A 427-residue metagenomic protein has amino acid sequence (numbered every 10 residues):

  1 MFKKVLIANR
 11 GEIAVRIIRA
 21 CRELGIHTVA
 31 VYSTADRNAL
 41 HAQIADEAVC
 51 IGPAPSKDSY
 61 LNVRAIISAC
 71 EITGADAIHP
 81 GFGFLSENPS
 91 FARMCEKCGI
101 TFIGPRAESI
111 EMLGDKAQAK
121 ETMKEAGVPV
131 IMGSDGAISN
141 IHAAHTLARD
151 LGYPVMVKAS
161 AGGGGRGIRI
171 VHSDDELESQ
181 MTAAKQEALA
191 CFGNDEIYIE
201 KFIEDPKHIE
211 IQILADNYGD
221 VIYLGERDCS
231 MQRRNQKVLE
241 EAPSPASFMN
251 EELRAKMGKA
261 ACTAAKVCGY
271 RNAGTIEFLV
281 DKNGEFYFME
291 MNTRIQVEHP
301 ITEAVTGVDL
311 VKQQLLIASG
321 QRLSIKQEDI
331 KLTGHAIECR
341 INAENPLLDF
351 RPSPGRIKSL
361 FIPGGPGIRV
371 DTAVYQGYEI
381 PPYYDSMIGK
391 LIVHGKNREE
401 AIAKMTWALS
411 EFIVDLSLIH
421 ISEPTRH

Functional and structural regions predicted by a protein language model:
M1-I276, V280-Q296: N-terminal beta-alpha lobe that positions the nucleotide/phosphoryl donor in ATP/NTP-coupled carboxylate activation
I168, E338-I341, M387-V393: Short, hydrophobic beta-strand segments
A184-K185, I197-Y198, H208-I211, A261-C262 (+5 more regions): Glycine-rich, charged/polar anion/phosphate-binding loops that engage phosphate groups from diverse ligands
F248-N283, N292-L347, I413, S417: Active-site "cap" helix and flanking loop/linker of ATP-utilizing ligase/carboxylase catalytic domains
T293, E400-M405, L409: Contiguous mid-protein beta-loop-alpha structural module that forms a pocket-lining wall or clamp of enzyme active
E328-Y384: Glycine-rich active-site loop/lid that clamps phosphate-bearing ligands
Y384-L391, K396-N397, K404: Mobile "lid/hinge" segments at catalytic clefts and subdomain interfaces of large enzymes
I419-H427: Residue-level detector of conserved catalytic or cofactor/ligand-binding positions in enzyme active sites
